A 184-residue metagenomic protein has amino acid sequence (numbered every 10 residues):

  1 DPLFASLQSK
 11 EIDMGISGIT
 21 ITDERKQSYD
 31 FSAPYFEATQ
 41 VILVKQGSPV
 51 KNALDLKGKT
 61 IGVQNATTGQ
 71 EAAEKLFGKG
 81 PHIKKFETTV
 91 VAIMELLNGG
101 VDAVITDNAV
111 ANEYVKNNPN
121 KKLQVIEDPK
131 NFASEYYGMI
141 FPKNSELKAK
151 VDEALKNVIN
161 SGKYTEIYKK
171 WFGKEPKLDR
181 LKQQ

Functional and structural regions predicted by a protein language model:
D1, K10, M14-T22, Q46 (+5 more regions): Beta->alpha turn/N-cap motifs
D1-A5, S48-P49, K84-N98: Short helix-initiation/N-cap motifs at beta->coil->alpha
D1-D55, P129-N131: Acidic, polar ligand-binding/catalytic clefts
L7-Q8, L56, L96-L97, M139 (+1 more regions): Hydrophobic residues within well-ordered alpha-helices
I19-Q27, A72-K75, L97, D102-A133: A ligand-binding cleft/hinge motif common to bilobed small-molecule-binding domains
F36-V44, N108, N112, K116-K156 (+1 more regions): Periplasmic-binding protein-like
A53-T67, P81: Short loop->beta-strand "edge-of-pocket" segments that line small-molecule binding or catalytic clefts across diverse
A73, L155-W171: Periplasmic-binding protein-like
